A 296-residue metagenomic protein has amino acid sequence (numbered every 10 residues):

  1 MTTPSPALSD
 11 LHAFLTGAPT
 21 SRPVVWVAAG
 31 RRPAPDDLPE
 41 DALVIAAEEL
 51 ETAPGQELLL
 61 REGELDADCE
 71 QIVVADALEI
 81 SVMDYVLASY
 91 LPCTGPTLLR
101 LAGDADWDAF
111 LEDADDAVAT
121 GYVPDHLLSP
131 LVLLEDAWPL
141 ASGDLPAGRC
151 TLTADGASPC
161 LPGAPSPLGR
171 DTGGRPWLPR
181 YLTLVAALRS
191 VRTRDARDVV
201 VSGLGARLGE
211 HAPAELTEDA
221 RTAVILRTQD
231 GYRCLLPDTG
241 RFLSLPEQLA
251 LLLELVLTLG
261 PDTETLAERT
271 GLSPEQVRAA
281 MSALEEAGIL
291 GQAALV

Functional and structural regions predicted by a protein language model:
M1-V44, T97-L98, P176-S202, S244-V296: Long, charge-rich, low-complexity alpha-helical segments
A28, R61, H126-P130, L152-T153 (+2 more regions): Acidic/polar residues at beta-strand termini and the immediately following turn/coil
L43-A46, L59: Short, well-structured secondary-structure segments
L50, G55, E62-P146: Radical SAM enzyme [4Fe-4S]-AdoMet core and its adjacent flexible, acidic and glycine-rich loops/tails across
V118-V132, L161-G209: C-terminal accessory region of radical SAM enzymes
G143, A147-G163, L235: Active-site and channel-lining beta-strand-loop segments that bind or position nucleotide-derived/phosphorylated
L188-L251: Acidic, low-complexity/disordered tracts enriched in E/D and polar residues
